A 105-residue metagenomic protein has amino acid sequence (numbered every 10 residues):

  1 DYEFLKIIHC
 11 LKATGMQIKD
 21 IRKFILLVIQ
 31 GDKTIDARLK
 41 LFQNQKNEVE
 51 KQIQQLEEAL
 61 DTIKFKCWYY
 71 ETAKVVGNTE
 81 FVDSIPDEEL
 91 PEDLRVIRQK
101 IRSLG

Functional and structural regions predicted by a protein language model:
D1-G105: Arg/Lys-rich, alpha-helical DNA-contact motif
